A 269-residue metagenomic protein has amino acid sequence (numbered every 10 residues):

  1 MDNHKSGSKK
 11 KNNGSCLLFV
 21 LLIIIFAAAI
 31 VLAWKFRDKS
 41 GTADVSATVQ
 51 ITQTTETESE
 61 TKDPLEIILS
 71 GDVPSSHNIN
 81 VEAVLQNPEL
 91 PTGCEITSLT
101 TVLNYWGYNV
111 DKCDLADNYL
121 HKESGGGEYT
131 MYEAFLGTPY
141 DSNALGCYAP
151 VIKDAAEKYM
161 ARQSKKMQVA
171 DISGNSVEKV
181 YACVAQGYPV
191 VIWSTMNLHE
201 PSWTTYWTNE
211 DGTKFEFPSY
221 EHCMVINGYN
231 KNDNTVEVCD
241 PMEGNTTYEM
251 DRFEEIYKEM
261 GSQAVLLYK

Functional and structural regions predicted by a protein language model:
D2-H4, N12-L22, F26-A155, R162 (+3 more regions): Active-site-adjacent structural segments surrounding the nucleophilic cysteine of cysteine proteases and isopeptidases
A83-V84, M167-A170: A short acidic/basic microdomain associated with nuclease active sites
G93, Q168-V169, P189-S194, V225 (+2 more regions): Structural recognition of the beta-strand scaffold that forms the well-ordered cores of secreted hydrolase catalytic
S98, S173, S194-L198, G228-N230 (+1 more regions): A mature extracytoplasmic/lumenal domain signature
K158, R162, I172-T195, H199: ...with weaker cross-activation on analogous glycine-rich loops/strands in unrelated enzymes
M160-M167, D211: Short, basic, glycine/proline-bearing loop/turn elements
T204-D211, F215-P218, M224-K269: Noncatalytic regulatory segments and standalone regulatory/sensor domains
